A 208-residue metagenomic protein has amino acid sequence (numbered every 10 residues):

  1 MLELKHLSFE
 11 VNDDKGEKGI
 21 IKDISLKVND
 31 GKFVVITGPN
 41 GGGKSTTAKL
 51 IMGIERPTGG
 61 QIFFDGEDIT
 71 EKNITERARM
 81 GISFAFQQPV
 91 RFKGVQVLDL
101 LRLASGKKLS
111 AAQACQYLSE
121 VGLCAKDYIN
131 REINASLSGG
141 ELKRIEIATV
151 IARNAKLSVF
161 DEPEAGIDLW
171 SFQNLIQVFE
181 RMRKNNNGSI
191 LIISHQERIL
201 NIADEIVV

Functional and structural regions predicted by a protein language model:
T37-P39: The feature captures the beta-strand-to-loop junction immediately N-terminal to the Walker
M52: Helix-to-loop junction immediately C-terminal to a conserved catalytic motif
G60-E67, M80, Q113: Conserved ABC transporter NBD signature motif
D68-S83: ABC ATPase NBD coupling module
Q88, G94-S110: Q-loop/switch helix immediately C-terminal to the Walker
V150-I151: ABC ATPase C-loop
E162-P163, W170: Walker B catalytic motif
